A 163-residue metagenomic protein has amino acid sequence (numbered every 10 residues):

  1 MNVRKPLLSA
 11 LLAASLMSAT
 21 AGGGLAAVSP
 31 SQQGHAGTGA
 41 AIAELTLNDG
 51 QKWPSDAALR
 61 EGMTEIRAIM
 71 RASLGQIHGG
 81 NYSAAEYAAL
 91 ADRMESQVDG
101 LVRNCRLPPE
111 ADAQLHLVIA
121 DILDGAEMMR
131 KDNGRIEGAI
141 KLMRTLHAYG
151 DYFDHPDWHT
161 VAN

Functional and structural regions predicted by a protein language model:
N2-L11: Bacterial N-terminal signal peptides that target proteins for export
A10-A19: Bacterial N-terminal signal peptides
G22-A26: Sec/Tat signal peptide C-region and signal peptidase I cleavage site
A27-Y82, V161: Immediate post-signal-peptide N-terminus of mature secreted/exported proteins
S55-G62, I66, S83, Y87-L90 (+4 more regions): Amphipathic alpha-helix face/heptad-repeat signature
M70, A85-R103: Short N-proximal segments of mature Sec-exported proteins
Q97-H116: Short, solvent-exposed, charged loop/turn and helix-capping segments that join or cap alpha-helices on peripheral
N104, L115-N163: Helix-rich interaction surfaces within compact, conserved domain-sized segments that mediate assembly or partner
